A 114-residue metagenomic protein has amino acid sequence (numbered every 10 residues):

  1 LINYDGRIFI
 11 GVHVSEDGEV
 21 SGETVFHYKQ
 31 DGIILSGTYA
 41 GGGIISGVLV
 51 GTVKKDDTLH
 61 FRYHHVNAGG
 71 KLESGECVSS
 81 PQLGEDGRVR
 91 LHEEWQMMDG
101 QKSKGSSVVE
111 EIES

Functional and structural regions predicted by a protein language model:
L1-V20, L91-M97: Tryptophan-anchored aromatic micro-motifs
N3-Y4, Y28-L35, V53-D57, L83-R88 (+1 more regions): Short, solvent-exposed coil/turn segments at beta-strand boundaries
I10-G11, L35-T38, L59-Y63, V89-E94: Short hydrophobic/aromatic-rich beta-strand segments that constitute the beta-sheet cores of beta-sandwich/beta-barrel
V20-T24, I44-L49, L72-V78, R90 (+1 more regions): Short, surface-exposed coil-to-beta transition loops
E23-V25, V53, Q96-S114: Edge beta-strand at a domain terminus
T24-T52: N-terminal glycine/threonine-rich, aromatic-flanked beta-hairpin/loop signature
A40-S46, H65-A68, E94-Q101: Short, solvent-exposed aromatic-acidic interface loops
V53-V89: Mid-chain, well-packed structural core segment of small domains
